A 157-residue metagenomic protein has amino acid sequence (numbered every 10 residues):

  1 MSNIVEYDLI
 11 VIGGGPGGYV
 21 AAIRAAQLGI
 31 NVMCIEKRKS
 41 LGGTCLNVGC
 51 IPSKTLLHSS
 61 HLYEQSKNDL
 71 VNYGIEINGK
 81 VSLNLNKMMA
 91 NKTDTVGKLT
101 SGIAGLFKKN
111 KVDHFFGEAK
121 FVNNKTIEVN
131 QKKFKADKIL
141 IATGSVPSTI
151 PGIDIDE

Functional and structural regions predicted by a protein language model:
S2-Y7, I23-I30, E36-E157: Glycine-rich flavin
G13-P16: Glycine-rich Rossmann-fold phosphate-binding loop(s) that bind the pyrophosphate of adenine dinucleotide cofactors
Y19: Residues forming the Rossmann-fold NAD(P)(H) cofactor-binding site
